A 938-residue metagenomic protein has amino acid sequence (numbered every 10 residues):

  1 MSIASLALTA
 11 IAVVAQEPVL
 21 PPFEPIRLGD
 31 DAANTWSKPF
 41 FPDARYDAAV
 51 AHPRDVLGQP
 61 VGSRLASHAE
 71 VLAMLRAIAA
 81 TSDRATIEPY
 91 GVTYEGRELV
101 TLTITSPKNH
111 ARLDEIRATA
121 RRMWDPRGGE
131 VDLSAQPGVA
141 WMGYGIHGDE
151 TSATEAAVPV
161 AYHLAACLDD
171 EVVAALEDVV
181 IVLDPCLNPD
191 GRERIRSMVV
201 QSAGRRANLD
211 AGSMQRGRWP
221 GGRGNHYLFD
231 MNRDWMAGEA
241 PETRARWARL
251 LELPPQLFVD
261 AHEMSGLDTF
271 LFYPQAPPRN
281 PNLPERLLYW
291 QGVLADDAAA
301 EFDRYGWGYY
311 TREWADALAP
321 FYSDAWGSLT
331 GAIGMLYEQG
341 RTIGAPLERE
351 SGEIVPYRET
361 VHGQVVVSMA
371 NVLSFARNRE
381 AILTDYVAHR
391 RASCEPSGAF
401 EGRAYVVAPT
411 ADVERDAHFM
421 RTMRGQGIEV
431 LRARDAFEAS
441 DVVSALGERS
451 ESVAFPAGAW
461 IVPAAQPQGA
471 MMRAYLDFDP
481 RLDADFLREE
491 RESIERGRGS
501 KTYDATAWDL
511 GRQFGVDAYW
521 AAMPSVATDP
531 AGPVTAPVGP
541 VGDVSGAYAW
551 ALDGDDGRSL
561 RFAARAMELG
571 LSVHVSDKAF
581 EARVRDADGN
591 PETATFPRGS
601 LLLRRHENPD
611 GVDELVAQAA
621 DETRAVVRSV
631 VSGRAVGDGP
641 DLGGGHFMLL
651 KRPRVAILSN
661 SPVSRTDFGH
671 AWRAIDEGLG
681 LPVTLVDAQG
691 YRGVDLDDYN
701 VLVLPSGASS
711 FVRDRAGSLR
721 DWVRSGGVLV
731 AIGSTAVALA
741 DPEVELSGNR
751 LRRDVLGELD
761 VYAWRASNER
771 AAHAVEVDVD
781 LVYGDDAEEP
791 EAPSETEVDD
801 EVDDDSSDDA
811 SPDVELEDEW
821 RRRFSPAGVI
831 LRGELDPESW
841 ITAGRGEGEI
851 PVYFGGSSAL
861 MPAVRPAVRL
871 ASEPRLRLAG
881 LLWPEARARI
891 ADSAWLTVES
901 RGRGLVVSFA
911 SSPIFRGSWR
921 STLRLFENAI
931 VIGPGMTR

Functional and structural regions predicted by a protein language model:
M1-S2, R938: C-terminal end-of-chain micro-motif
S2-A12: Bacterial N-terminal signal peptides
E17-V180, Y227, R233, E239-P241 (+8 more regions): Intrinsic-disorder/low-complexity accessory segments
A161, A165, D178-Q201, R206-A207: Carboxylate/His-rich catalytic cores and anion/metal-binding grooves
D184-N188, V199, A261-L267, T735: Short, solvent-exposed turn/loop segments enriched in Gly/Ser/Thr/Pro and often Arg
S197-R216, M236, A240-T243, P255 (+1 more regions): Active-site cavity-forming subdomains of large catalytic enzyme subunits
A211-F229: Aromatic- and acidic-residue-enriched carbohydrate-binding clefts of CAZyme catalytic domains
V259-D260, V703: N-terminal Rossmann-like NAD(P) cofactor-binding module of classical short-chain dehydrogenase/reductase
